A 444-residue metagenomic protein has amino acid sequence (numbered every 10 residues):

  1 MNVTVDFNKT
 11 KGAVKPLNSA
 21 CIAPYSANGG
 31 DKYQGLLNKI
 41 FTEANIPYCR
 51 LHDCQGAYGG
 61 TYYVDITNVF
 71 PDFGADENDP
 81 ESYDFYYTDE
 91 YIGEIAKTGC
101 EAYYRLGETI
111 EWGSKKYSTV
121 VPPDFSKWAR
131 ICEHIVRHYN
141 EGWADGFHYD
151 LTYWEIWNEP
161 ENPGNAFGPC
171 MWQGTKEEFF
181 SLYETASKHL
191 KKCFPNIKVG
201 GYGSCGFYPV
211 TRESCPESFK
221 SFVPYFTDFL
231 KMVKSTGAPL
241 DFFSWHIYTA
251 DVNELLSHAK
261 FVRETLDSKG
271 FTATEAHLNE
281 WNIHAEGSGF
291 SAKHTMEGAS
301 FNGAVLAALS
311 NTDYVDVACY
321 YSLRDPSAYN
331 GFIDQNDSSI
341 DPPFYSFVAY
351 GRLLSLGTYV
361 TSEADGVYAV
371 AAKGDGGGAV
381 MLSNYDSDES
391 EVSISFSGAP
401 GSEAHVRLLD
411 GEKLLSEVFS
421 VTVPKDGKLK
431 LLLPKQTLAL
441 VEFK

Functional and structural regions predicted by a protein language model:
M1-N45: Mature N-terminal, pre-catalytic/accessory segment of carbohydrate-active enzymes
A20, I95, I135, W154 (+7 more regions): Conserved, mostly hydrophobic/aromatic
N28-F41, K220-K234, A299-L306: Short, acidic/polar
L36, D241-G289, D316, S339: Glycoside hydrolase catalytic-domain groove-lining segments
A44-V252: Substrate-binding cleft and catalytic face of glycoside hydrolase catalytic domains, especially the flexible beta-alpha
L278-G376: Aromatic/acidic polysaccharide-binding cleft in carbohydrate-active enzymes
A364-P400, V406-G411, Q436-A439: Carbohydrate-binding surface patches
V421-K444: C-terminal beta-strand-rich structural cap/linker in extracellular carbohydrate-active enzymes
